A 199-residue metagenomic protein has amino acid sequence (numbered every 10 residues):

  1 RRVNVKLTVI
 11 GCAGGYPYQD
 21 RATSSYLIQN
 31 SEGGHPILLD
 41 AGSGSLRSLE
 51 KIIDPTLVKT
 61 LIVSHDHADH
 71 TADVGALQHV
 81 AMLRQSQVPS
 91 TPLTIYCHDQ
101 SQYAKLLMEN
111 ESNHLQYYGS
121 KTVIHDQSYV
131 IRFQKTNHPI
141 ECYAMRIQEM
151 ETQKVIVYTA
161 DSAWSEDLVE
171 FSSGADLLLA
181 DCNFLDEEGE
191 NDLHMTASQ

Functional and structural regions predicted by a protein language model:
V3-K51, E141-A160, L177: Conserved beta-strand hairpin/beta-sheet module of binuclear metal-dependent hydrolase folds, prominently
P17, R47, T71, K105 (+1 more regions): Glycine/Thr-rich phosphate-binding loops of Rossmann-like dinucleotide-binding domains
P36, S43-P92: Active-site metal-binding motif and surrounding structural segment of the metallo-beta-lactamase
L38-G42, K59-D69, C97-H98, I156-S162 (+1 more regions): Active-site neighborhood of phospho(di)ester-bond hydrolases with catalytic His/Asp-centered motifs
H67, G119-T122, C182-L185: Short, acidic/turn-prone active-site loops that include or flank metal/cofactor- and phosphate-binding residues
L77-I95, E141-Y143, Q148-E149, N191-Q199: P-loop/Walker A phosphate-binding loop and immediately adjacent motor/lid segment at beta-alpha junctions
Q87-C142, M150-E151: Metallo-beta-lactamase
W164-Q199: Cap/insert and terminal regions of metallo-dependent hydrolase folds
